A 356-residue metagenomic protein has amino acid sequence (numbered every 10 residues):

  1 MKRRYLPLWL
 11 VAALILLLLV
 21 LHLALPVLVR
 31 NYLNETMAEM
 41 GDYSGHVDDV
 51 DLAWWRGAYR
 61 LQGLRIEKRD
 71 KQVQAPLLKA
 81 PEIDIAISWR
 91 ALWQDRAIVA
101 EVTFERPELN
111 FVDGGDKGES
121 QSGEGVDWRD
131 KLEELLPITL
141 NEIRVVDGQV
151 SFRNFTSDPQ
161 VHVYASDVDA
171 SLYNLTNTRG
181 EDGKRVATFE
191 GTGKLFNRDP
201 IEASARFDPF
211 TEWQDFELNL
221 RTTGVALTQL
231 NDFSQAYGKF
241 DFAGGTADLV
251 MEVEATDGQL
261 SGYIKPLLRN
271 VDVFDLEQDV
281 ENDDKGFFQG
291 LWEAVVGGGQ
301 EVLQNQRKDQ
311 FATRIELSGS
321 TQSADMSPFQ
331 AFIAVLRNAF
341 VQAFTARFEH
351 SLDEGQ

Functional and structural regions predicted by a protein language model:
M1-D42, G355: N-terminal type II signal-anchor transmembrane helix that functions as the membrane-insertion/stop-transfer segment
L25-V29, L33, K79, A226 (+2 more regions): Short amphipathic alpha-helical segments
M37, V50-A53, I66, A80-D95 (+9 more regions): Extended lipid/amphipathic-ligand handling interfaces
Y43-K71: N-terminal leader/targeting pre-sequences
G63-L172, L268-G298, A312, G319-H350: Secondary-structure transition motifs
T176-G180, L260-I264, A339-Q356: Short, intrinsically disordered, low-complexity segments enriched in Ser/Thr and Pro
